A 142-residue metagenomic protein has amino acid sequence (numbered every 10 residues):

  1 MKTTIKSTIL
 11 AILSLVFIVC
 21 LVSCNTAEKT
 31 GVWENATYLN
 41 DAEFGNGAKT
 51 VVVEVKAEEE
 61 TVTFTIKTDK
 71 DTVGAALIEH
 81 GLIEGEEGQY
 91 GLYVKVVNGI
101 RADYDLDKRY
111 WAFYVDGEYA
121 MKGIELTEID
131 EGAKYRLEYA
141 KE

Functional and structural regions predicted by a protein language model:
K2-L13, V19-E142: Ubiquitin-like/PB1-type beta-grasp interaction modules and other compact soluble beta-rich domains
